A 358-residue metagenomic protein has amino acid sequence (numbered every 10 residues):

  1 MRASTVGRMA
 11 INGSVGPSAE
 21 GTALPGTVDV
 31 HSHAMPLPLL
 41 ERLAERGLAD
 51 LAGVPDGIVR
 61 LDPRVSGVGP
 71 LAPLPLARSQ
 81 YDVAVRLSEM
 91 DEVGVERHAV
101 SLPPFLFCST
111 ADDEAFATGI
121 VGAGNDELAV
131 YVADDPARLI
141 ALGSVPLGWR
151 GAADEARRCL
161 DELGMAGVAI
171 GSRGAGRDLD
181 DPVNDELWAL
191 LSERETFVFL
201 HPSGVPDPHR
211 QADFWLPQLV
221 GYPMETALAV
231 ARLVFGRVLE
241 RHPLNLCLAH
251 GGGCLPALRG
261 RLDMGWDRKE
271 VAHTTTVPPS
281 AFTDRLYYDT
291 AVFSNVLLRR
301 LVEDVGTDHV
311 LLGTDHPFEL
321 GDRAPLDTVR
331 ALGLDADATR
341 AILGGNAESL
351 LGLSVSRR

Functional and structural regions predicted by a protein language model:
R2-V30, L37-R97, D126-D134, R157-R158 (+4 more regions): Mid-to-C-terminal alpha-helical segments outside catalytic/metal-binding sites
S32, G251, D315-H316: Active-site metal-binding loops of divalent metal-dependent hydrolases
H33-R78, A111, V205-M224, M264-R285: Active-site gating loops and adjacent loop-to-helix segments of metal-dependent hydrolytic enzymes
G67-R78, L87-A111, R138-V145, A166-I170: Divalent metal-dependent hydrolysis catalytic cores, especially in the metallo-beta-lactamase
L76-Y81, C108, P146-A152, A175-P182 (+2 more regions): Acidic-and-aromatic substrate-binding clefts and catalytic sites of carbohydrate-active enzymes
P103, L147, P202-P206, H316-F318: Short glycine-enriched loops at secondary-structure junctions
F105-V130, W149, A153-D154, R158 (+2 more regions): Active-site loop-helix segments enriched in His/Asp/Glu that coordinate and activate a nucleophilic water at divalent
V132, L160-V305, H309-L311: Catalytic pocket-lining loop regions of alpha/beta-barrel enzymes, especially the amidohydrolase/enolase/GH5 lineages
